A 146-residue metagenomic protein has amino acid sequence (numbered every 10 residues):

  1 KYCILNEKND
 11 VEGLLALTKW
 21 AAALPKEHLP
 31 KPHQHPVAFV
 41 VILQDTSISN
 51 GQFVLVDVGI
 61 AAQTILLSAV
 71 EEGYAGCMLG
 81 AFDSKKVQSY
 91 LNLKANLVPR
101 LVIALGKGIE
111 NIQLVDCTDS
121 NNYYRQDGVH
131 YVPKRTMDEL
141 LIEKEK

Functional and structural regions predicted by a protein language model:
K1-K146: Acidic, surface-exposed loops and disordered segments
